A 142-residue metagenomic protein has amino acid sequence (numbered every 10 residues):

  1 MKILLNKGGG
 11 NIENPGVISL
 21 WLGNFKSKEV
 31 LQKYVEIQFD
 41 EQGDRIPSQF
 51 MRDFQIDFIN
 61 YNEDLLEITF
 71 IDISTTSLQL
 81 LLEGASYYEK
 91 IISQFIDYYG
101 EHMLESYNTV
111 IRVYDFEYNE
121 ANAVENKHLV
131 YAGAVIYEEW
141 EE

Functional and structural regions predicted by a protein language model:
K2-D40: Short, extreme N-terminal segment that most often corresponds to the first beta-strand
G43-E142: Low-complexity intrinsically disordered segments
